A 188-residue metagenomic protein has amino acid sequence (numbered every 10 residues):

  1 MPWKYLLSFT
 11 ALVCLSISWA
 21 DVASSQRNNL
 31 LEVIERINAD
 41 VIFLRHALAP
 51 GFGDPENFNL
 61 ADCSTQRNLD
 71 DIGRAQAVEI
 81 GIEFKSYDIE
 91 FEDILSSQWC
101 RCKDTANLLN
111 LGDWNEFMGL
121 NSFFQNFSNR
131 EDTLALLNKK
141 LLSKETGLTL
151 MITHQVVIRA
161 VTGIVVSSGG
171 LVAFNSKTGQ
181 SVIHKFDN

Functional and structural regions predicted by a protein language model:
M1-L7: Bacterial N-terminal signal peptides that target proteins for export
S8-S16: Bacterial N-terminal signal peptides
V22, Q26-Q125, I164-N188: Active-site-proximal alpha-helix that buttresses catalytic centers in soluble enzyme cores
A39-I42, G147-T153: Generic beta-sheet signal
M118-F123, F127-L134, N138-L141: All-alpha RGS (Regulator of G-protein Signaling) helical domain and cognate RGS-like helical scaffolds
L142-G147, K177: A short, structured loop/turn motif at beta-sheet edges
